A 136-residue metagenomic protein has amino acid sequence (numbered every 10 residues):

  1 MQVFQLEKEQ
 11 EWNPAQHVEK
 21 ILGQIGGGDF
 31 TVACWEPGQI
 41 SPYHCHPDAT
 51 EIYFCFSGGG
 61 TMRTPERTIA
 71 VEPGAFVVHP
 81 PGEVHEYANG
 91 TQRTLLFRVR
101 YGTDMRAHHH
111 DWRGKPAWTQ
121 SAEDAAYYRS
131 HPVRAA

Functional and structural regions predicted by a protein language model:
M1-G28, P42, H109-A136: A short, N-terminal "cap"/entry segment at the start of jelly-roll beta-barrel domains of the cupin/DSBH fold
G26, R63-R67, G90: Short strand-coil-strand connectors
T31-H46: Conserved short histidine dyad/triad with adjacent acidic residue
D48-T50, F54-G60: Glycine- and acidic-residue-biased ligand/ion/polar-headgroup-sensing regions
T61, P81-H108: Ligand-binding loop in jelly-roll beta-barrel domains
E66-P81: Short acidic-glycine-tyrosine-enriched beta hairpin
